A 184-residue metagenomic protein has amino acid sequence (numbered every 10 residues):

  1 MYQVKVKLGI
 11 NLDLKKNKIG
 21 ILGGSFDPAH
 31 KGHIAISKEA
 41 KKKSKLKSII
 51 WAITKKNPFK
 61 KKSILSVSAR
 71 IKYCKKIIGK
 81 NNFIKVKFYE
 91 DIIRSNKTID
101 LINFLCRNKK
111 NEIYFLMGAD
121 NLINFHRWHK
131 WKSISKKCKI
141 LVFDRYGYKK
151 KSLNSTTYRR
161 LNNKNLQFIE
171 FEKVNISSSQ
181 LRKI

Functional and structural regions predicted by a protein language model:
M1-I184: Nucleotidyltransferase catalytic core that binds NTPs
